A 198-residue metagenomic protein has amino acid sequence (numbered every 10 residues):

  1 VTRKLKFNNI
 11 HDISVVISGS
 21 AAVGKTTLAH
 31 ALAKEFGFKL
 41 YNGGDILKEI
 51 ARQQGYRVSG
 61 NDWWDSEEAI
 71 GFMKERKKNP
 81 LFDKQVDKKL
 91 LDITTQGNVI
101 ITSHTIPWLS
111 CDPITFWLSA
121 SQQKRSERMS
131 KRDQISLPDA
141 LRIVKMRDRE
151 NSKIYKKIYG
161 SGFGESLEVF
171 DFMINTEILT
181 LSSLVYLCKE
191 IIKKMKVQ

Functional and structural regions predicted by a protein language model:
V1-I13: Extreme N-terminal, non-catalytic leader segments that precede Walker-type/kinase nucleotide-binding cores
I17: Hydrophobic anchor at the beta1->P-loop junction of P-loop NTPases
S20: P-loop (Walker A) phosphate-binding loop of NTP-binding proteins
G24: Conserved glycine(s) of the Walker
L28: Hydrophobic positions on the alpha1 helix immediately C-terminal to the Walker A/P-loop
D45-I106, I135: ATP-dependent small-molecule kinase phosphotransfer cores that center on conserved nucleotide phosphate-binding segments
C111-R147: Conserved phosphate-donor/acceptor-positioning beta-strand/loop module used by diverse small-molecule
L137-L187: Small-molecule kinase domains that catalyze NTP-dependent phosphoryl transfer to phosphate-bearing small molecules
